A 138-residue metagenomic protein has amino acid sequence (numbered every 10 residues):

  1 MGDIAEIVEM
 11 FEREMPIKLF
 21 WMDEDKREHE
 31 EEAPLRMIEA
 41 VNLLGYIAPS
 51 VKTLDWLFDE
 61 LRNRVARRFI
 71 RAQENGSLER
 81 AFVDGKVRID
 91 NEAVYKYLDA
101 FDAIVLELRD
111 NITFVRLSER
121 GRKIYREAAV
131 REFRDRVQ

Functional and structural regions predicted by a protein language model:
M1-D55: Long, low-complexity, charged/polar intrinsically disordered regions in eukaryotic proteins
P16, E24-K26, G76, D84-G85 (+1 more regions): Intrinsic-disorder/low-complexity loop/linker signature
A48-R88: Short acidic, hydrophobic short linear motifs in intrinsically disordered regions
F82-F101: Short amphipathic alpha-helical interaction segments
D99-R109: A short, conserved structural fragment
N111-L117: Minor-groove-contacting beta-hairpin "wing" of winged helix-turn-helix DNA-binding domains
E119-Q138: Short, amphipathic alpha-helical interaction segments positioned at domain boundaries
